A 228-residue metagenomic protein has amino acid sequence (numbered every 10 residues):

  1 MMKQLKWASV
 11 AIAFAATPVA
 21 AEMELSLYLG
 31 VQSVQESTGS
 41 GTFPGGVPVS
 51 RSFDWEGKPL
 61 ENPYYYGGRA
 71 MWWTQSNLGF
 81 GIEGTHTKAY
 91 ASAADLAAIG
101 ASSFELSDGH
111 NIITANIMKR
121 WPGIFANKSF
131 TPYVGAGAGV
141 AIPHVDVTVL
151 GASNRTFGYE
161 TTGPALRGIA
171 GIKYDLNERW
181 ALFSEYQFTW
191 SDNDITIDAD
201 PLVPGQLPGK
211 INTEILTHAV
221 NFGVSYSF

Functional and structural regions predicted by a protein language model:
M1-A8: Bacterial N-terminal signal peptides that target proteins for export
A15-P18: N-terminal signal peptide c-region/cleavage motif recognized by signal peptidases
A20-W72, A219-S227: Short glycine/proline- and aromatic-enriched beta-strand/turn motifs that initiate or cap beta-hairpins
T38, W55, L176-F228: Predominantly the C-terminal beta-signal and adjacent terminal strand-loop region of outer-membrane beta-barrel
T38-T42, S92-I99, H144-N154, I195-L202: Outer-membrane beta-barrel translocator domains and adjoining extracellular loop/strand segments of Gram-negative
F53-E56, A98-L106, G151-Y159, G205-N212: Extracellular loop and loop/strand-boundary signature of outer-membrane beta-barrel proteins
N62-Y66, G109-I113, F130, E160-L166 (+1 more regions): Residues that define the transmembrane beta-barrel architecture of outer-membrane proteins
M71-L150, T217, N221-S227: Gram-negative (and chloroplast) outer-membrane scaffold detector with strong preference for beta-barrel transmembrane
